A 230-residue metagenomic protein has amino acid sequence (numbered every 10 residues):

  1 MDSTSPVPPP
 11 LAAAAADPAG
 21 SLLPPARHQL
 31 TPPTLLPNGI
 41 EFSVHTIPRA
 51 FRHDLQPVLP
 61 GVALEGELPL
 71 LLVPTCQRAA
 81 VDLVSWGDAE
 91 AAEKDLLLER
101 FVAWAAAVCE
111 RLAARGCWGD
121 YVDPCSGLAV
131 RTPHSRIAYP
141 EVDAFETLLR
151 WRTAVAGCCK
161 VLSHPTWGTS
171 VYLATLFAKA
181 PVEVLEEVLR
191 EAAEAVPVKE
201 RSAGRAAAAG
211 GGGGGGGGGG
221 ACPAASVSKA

Functional and structural regions predicted by a protein language model:
M1-G204, A209-G210, G219-A230: Auxiliary alpha/beta "docking" domains used to position bulky ligands
